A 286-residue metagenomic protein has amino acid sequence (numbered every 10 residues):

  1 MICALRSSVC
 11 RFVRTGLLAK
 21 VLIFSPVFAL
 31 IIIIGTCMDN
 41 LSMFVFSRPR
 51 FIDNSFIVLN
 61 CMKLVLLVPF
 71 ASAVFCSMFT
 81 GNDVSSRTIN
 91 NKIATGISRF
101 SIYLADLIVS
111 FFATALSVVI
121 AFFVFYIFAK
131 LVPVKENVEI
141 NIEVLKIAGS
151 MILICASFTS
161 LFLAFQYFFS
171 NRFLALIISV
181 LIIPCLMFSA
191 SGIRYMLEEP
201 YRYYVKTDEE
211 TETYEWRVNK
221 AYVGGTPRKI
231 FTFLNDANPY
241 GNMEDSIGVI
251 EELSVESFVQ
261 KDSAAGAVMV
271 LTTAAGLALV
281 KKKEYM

Functional and structural regions predicted by a protein language model:
M1-P26: Aromatic- and glycine-rich beta-strand/loop motifs that create alpha-glucan
T15-G16, S98, S170-R172: Short loop-to-helix capping motifs
K20, S101-L104: Loop-helix junctions at membrane interfaces
V21, F233-M286: Alpha-helical transmembrane segments of multi-pass membrane transporters/translocases
F24, F28-G81, L104-S179, M187 (+3 more regions): Secretory targeting signals
C76-T95, R99: Transmembrane helix boundary and interhelical loop/hinge segments in multi-pass membrane proteins
